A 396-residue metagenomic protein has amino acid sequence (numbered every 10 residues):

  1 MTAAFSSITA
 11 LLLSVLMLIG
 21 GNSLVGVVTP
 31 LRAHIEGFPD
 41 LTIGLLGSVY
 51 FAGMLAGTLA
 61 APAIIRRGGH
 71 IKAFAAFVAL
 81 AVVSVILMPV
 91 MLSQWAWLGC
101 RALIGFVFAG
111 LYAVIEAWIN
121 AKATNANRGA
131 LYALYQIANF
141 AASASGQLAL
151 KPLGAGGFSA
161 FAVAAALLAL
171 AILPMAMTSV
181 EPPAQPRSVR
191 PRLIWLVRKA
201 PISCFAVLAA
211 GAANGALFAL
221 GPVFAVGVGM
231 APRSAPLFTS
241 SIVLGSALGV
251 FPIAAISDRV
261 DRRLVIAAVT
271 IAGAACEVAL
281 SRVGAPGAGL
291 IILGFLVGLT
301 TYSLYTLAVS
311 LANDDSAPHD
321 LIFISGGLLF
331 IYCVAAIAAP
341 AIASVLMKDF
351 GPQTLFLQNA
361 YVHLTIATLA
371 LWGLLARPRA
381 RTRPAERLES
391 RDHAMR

Functional and structural regions predicted by a protein language model:
A4-F51, I202-V207, G215-F224, V228 (+1 more regions): Helix-loop boundary and gating motifs at the non-cytosolic
T29, G110-A123, Y302-S316: Intracellular juxtamembrane helix-capping segments at the cytosolic ends of symmetry-related transmembrane helices
D40-L41, N125-Y135, P232-R233, S316-L328: Loop-to-transmembrane helix entry/capping segments in MFS-fold secondary transporters and related SLC/MFSD carriers
G57-H70, G154, G249-D261, M347-K348: Helix-to-loop junctions at the C-terminal end of transmembrane segments in multipass secondary transporters
K72-I86, A165, L264-V278, A360: Structural signature of the two symmetry-related core transmembrane helices
W95-L103, A288-L296: Paired small-residue
A102-I137: Cytoplasmic helix-loop-helix junction between adjacent transmembrane helices in 12-TM secondary transporters
L150-K151, V163-Q185, L369-L374: C-terminal membrane-cytosol helix-exit motif in multi-pass small-molecule transporters
